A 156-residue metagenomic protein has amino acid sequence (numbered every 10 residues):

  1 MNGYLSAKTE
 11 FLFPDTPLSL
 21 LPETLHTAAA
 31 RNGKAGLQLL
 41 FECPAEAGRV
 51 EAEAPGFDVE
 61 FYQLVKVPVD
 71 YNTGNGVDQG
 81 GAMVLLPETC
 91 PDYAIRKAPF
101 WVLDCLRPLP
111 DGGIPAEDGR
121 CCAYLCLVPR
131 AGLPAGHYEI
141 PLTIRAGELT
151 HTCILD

Functional and structural regions predicted by a protein language model:
N2-L21, A45-L125: Surface-exposed binding patches on compact interaction domains or structured appendages
A7-K8, N32, L103, G136 (+1 more regions): Glycine-centered flexibility motif
P22-A45: Contiguous beta-strand segments within globular domains
F41-V50, D111-D156: Extended acidic/polar, glycine-enriched regions that form or flank non-catalytic beta-rich accessory modules
